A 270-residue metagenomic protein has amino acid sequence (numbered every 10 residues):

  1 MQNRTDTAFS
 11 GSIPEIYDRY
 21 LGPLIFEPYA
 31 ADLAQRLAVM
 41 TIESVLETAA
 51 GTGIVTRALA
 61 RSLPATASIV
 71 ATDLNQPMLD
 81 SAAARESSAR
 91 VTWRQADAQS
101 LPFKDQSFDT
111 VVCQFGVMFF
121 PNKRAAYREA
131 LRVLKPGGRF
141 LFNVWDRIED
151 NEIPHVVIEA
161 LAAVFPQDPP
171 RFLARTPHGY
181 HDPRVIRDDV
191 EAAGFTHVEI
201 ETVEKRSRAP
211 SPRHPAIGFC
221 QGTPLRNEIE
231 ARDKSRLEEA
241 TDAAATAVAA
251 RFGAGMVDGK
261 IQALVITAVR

Functional and structural regions predicted by a protein language model:
Q2, D6, T52-I54, P177-R270: Conserved Class I S-adenosyl-L-methionine
G11-L24: Class I SAM-dependent methyltransferase Rossmann-like catalytic core, especially the SAM/SAH-binding loop
P23-E43, A58: Conserved alpha-helix/loop element of class I SAM-dependent methyltransferases that forms part of the SAM/SAH-binding
Q35, R57, R61, A84 (+2 more regions): Short, well-ordered alpha-helices that flank and scaffold nucleotide-derived cofactor binding pockets
S44-K104, T110, A125: Class I SAM-dependent methyltransferase SAM/SAH-binding core
D109-R124, D146: A short SAM/SAH-binding and catalytic strip from SAM-dependent methyltransferases
R124-R128, R132-P210, R226: Conserved catalytic/acceptor-binding region of the Class I
